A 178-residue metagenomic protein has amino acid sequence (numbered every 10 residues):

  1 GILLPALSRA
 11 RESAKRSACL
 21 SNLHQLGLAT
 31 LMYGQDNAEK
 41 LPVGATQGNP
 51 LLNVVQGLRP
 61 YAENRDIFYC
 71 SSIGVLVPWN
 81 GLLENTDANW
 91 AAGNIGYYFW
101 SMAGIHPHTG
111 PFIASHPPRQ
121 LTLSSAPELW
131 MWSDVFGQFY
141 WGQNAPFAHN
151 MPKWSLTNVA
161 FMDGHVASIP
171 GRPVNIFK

Functional and structural regions predicted by a protein language model:
G1-S21: Amphipathic alpha-helical segments typified by the pilin-like N-terminal helix that continues immediately C-terminal
C19-K178: Short, well-structured segments within or immediately adjacent to enzyme catalytic domains that line ligand-binding
